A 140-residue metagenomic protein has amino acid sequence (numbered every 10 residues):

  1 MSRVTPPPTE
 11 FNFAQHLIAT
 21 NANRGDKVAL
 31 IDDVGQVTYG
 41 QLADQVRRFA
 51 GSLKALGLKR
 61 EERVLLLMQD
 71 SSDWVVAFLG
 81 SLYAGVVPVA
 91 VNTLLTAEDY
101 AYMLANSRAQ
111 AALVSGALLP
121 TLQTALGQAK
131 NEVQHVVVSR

Functional and structural regions predicted by a protein language model:
M1, A14-H16, P88: Compositionally biased, low-complexity segments enriched in small residues
M1-P7: Short, charged, surface-exposed hinge/linker loops at domain edges that act as mobile lids or interdomain connectors
P7-A29: A short N-terminal helical cap/helix-turn-helix that marks the beginning of AMP-binding/adenylate-forming
E10-F11, V46, D70, T93 (+1 more regions): A conditional alpha-helix N-cap/helix-loop micro-motif detector
N12, Q36, L113: Short aromatic/basic micro-patch
I18, D26-S71, V75-L79, T96-A101 (+1 more regions): Conserved AMP-binding/adenylate-forming core of the ANL superfamily
T20-N21, Q45-V46, L118, A129: Hydrophobic/aromatic residues within well-ordered alpha-helical segments
G51, A55-L56, Y83-R140: Structural core segment of the AMP-binding/adenylate-forming
